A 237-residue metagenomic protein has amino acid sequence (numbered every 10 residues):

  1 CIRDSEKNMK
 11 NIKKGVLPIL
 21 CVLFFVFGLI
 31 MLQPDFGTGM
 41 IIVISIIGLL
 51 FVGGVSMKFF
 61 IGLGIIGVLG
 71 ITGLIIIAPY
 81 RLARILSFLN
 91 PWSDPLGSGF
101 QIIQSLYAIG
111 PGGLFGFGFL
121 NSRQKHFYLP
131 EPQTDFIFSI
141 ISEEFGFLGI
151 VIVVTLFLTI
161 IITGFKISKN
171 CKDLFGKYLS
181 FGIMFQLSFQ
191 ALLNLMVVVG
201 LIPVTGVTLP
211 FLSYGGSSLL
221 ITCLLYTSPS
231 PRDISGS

Functional and structural regions predicted by a protein language model:
C1-I2, Y226-S237: Single conserved hydrophobic/aromatic residue that forms the stacking wall/gate of nucleotide- or nucleobase-binding
R3-Q101, S139-G200: Hydrophobic alpha-helical transmembrane segments of multi-pass inner membrane proteins, especially in bacterial systems
L29-I30, P111, L201, T208: Residue-level marker of motif borders
L89, I109, C223-L224: Hydrophobic aliphatic residues
I109, G113-L148, C171: Long extracytoplasmic/lumenal interhelical loops at the membrane interface of multi-pass membrane proteins
I202-S228: Transmembrane alpha-helices of multi-pass inner-membrane enzymes
